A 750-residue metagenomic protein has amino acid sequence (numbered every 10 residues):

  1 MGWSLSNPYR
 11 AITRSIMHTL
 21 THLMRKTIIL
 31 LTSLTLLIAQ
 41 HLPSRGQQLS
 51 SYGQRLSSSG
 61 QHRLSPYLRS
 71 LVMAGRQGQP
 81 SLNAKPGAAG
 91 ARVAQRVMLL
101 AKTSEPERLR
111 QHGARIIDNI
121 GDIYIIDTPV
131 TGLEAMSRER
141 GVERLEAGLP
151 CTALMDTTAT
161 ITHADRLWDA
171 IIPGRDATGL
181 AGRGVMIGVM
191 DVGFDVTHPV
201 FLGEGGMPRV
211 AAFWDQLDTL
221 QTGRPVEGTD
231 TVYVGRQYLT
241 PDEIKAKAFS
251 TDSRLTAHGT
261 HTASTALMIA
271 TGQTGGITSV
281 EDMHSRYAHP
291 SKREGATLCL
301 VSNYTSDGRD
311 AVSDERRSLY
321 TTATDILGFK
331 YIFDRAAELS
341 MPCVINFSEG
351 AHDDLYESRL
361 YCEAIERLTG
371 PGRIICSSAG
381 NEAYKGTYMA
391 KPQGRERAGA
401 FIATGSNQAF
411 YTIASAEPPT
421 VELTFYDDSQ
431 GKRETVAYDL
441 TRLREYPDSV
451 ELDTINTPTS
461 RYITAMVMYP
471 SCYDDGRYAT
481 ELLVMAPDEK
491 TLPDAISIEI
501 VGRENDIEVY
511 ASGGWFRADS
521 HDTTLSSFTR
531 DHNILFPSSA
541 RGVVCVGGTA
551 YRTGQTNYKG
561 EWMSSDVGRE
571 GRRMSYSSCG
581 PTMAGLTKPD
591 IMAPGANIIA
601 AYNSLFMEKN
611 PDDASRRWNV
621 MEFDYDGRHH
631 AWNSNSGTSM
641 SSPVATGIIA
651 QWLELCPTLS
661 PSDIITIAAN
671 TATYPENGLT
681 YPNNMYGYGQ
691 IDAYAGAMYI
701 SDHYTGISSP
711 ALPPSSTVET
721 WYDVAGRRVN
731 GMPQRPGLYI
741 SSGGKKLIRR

Functional and structural regions predicted by a protein language model:
I29, P43-A177, M186, S306-D307: Autoinhibitory N-terminal propeptides
Y67-A91, G132, A153-G206, P241-H258 (+3 more regions): N-terminal domain-start motif of subtilase-like serine proteases
P86-A89, P342-V344, E349-A351, L355-E357 (+4 more regions): C-terminal subdomain of the subtilisin-like protease fold in secreted/lumenal serine endopeptidases
I172-A323, S340-V344, D354-E357, G370-G372 (+9 more regions): Subtilisin-like serine protease catalytic core
F194-S264, T274-V280, S291, L339 (+3 more regions): Active-site core segment of subtilase-fold serine proteases
V210, K330-F333, A337, M341-R433 (+4 more regions): Catalytic-core segments of hydrolase enzymes
T271, V301-S306, K330-C343, G372 (+3 more regions): Hydrolase catalytic cores
I700-A725: Residue-level detector of functionally pivotal "anchor" positions at catalytic/ligand-binding pockets or at interdomain
